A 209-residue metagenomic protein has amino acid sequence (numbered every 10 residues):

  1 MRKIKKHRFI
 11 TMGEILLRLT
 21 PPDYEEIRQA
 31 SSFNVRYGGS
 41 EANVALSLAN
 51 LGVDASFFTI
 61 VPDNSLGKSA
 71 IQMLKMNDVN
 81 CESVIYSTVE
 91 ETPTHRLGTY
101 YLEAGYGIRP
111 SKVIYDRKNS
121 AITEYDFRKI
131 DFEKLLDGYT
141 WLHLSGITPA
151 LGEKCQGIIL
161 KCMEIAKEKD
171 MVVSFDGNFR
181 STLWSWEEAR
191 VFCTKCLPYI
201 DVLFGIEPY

Functional and structural regions predicted by a protein language model:
M1-I10, E103-Y209: Ribokinase/PfkB-type carbohydrate-kinase core domain
R2-E82, Y106-I108, F127: Glycine-rich phosphate/adenosyl-contacting loop at the front of the ribokinase-like
E26-I27, L51-G52, S65, E91 (+4 more regions): Alpha-helix termini
D54, F58-G146: Conserved N-terminal subdomain of the carbohydrate kinase-like
